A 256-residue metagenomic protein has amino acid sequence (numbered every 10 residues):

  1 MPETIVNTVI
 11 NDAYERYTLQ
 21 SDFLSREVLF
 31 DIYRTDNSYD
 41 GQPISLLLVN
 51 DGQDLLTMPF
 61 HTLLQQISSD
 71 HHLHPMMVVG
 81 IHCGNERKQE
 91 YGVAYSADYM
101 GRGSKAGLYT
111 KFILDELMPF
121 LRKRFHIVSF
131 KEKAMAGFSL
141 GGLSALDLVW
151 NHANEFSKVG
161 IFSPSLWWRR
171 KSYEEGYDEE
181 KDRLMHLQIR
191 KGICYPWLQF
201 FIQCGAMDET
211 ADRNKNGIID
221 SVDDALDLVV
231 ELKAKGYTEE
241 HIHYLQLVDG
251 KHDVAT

Functional and structural regions predicted by a protein language model:
M1-T256: Non-catalytic cap/lid and distal C-terminal segments of serine-dependent acyl enzymes
